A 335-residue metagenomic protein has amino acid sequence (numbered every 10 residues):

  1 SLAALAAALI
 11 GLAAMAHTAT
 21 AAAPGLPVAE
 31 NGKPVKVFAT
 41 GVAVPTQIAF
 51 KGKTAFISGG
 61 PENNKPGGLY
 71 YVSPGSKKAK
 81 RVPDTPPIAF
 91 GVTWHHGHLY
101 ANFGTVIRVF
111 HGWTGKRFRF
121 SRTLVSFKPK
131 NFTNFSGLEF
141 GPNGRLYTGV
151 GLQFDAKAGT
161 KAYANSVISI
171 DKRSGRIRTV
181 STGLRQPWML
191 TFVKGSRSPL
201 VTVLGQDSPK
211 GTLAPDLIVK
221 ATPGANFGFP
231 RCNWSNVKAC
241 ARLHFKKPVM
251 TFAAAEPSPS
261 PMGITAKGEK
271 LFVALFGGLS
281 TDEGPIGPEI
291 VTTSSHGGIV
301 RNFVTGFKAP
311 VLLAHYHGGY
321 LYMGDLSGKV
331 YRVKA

Functional and structural regions predicted by a protein language model:
A3-A14: Bacterial N-terminal signal peptides
M15-A21: Sec/Tat signal peptide C-region and signal peptidase I cleavage site
A23-A29, F135, G151-A158, A162-G175 (+3 more regions): Beta-propeller domain segments
P34-T40, K78-D84, R122-K128, R176-S181 (+2 more regions): A short beta-strand motif characteristic of beta-propeller blades
G41-T54, T85-N102, P129-L146, T182-S198 (+2 more regions): Beta-rich, blade/repeat-based domains predominating in secreted/periplasmic proteins but also intracellular
S58-G60, N102-G104, G149-G151, T202-L204 (+2 more regions): Residue-level marker for isolated small/hydroxyl-bearing positions within beta-strands of beta-sheet-rich domains
G67-H96: Blade-loop segments of beta-propeller domains
T105-F140: Asp-box/WD-like beta-propeller blade repeats and closely related beta-sheet repeat scaffolds
